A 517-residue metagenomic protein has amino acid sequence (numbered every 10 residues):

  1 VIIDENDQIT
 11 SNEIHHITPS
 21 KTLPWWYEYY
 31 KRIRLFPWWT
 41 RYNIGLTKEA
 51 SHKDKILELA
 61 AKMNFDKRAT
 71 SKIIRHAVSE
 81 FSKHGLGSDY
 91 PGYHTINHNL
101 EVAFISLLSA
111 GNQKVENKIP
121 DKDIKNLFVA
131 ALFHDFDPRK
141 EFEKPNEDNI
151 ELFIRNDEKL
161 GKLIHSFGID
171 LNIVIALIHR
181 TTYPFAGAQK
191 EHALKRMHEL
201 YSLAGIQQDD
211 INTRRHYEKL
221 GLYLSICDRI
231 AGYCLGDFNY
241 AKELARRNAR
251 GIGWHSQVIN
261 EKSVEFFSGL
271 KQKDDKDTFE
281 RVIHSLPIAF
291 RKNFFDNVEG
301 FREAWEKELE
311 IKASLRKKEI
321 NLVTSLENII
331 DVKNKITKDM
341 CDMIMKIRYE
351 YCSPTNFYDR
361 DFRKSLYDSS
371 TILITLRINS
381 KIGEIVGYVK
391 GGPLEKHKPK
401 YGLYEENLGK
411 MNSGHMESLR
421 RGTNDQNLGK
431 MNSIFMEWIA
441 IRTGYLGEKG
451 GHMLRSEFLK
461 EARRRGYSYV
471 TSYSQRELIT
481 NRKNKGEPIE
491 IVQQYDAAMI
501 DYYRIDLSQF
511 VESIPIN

Functional and structural regions predicted by a protein language model:
I2-K62, G92-H94, I105-D121, F133 (+3 more regions): Divalent metal-dependent phosphate-bond-processing catalytic cores, especially two-metal-ion Mg2+/Mn2+ enzymes that act
E58-L59, K317-D361, D368, I374-I385: Short amphipathic alpha-helix that is part of the acyltransferase structural core
I73-I105, D137: Active-site flanking loop/helix segments enriched in acidic
N99, S106, N126, E147-L203: Histidine- and acidic-residue-rich, metal-dependent catalytic cores
I311-I336, P354-T355, A440, K460-N517: Terminal substrate-recognition subdomain of acyl/acetyltransferases
K381-W438: Conserved acyl-donor/pantetheine-binding loop and adjacent beta-alpha core of acyl/acetyltransferases and related
W438-I441, G447-A462: Conserved acetyl-CoA-binding loop-helix of GNAT-fold acetyltransferases
